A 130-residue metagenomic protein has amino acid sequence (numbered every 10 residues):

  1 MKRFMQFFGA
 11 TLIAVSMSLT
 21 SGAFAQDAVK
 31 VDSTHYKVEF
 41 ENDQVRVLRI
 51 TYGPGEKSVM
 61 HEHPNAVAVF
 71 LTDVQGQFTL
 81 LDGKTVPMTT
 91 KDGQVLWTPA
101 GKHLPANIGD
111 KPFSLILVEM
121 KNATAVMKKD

Functional and structural regions predicted by a protein language model:
M1-F7: Positively charged n-region of N-terminal signal peptides that target proteins for export
G9-T20: Bacterial N-terminal signal peptides
A23-A25: Boundary at the C-terminal end of the N-terminal hydrophobic targeting segment
D32-K57, P64-A68, V118: A short glycine-rich, His/Asp/Glu-containing loop-to-beta-strand
F40-Q44, D82-A100: Short acidic-glycine-tyrosine-enriched beta hairpin
G55-S58, Q94-A106: Histidine-centered metal-chelating micro-motifs
H63-D82: Glycine- and acidic-residue-biased ligand/ion/polar-headgroup-sensing regions
A66, D73, A100-A123: Ligand-binding loop in jelly-roll beta-barrel domains
